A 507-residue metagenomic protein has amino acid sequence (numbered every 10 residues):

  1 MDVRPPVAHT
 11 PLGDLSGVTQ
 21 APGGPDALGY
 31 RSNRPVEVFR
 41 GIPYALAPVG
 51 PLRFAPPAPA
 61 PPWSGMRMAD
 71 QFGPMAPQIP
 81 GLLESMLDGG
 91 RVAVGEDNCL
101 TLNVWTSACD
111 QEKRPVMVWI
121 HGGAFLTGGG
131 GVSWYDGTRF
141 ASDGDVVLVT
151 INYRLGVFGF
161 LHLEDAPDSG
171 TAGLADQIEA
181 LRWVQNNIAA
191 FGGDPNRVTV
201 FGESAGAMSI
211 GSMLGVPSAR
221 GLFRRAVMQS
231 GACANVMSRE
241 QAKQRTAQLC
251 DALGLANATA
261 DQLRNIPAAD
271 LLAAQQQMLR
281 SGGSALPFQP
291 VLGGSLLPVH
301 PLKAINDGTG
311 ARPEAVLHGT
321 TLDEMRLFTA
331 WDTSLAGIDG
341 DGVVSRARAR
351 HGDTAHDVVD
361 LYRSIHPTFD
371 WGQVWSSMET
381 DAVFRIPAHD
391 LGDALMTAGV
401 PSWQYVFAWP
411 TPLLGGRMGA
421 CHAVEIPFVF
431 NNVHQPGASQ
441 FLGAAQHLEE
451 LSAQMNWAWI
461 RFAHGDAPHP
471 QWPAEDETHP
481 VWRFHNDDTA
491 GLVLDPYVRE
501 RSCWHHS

Functional and structural regions predicted by a protein language model:
M1-T171, Q440-M455, R461-P470, D488 (+2 more regions): Non-catalytic accessory segments of hydrolases
P74, I79-P80, R385-S507: Mobile gating loops/cap/lid regions near enzyme active sites that modulate substrate access
P115, F191-E203: Alpha/beta-hydrolase fold nucleophile elbow
G122, A172-D176, S204-A207: Active-site loop->helix "elbow" adjoining a glycine-rich segment at hydrolase catalytic centers
D168-A189, A247-Q248: Alpha/beta-hydrolase active-site loop
N186, R220, Q229-S345, V374-T397: Substrate-access "cap/lid" subdomains that shape and gate the entrance to catalytic or ligand-binding pockets
V200, V227-Q229: A short, hydrophobic beta-strand element of the alpha/beta-hydrolase
A207-A219: Short glycine-enriched nucleophile-adjacent loop and the immediately C-terminal alpha-helix near the catalytic center
